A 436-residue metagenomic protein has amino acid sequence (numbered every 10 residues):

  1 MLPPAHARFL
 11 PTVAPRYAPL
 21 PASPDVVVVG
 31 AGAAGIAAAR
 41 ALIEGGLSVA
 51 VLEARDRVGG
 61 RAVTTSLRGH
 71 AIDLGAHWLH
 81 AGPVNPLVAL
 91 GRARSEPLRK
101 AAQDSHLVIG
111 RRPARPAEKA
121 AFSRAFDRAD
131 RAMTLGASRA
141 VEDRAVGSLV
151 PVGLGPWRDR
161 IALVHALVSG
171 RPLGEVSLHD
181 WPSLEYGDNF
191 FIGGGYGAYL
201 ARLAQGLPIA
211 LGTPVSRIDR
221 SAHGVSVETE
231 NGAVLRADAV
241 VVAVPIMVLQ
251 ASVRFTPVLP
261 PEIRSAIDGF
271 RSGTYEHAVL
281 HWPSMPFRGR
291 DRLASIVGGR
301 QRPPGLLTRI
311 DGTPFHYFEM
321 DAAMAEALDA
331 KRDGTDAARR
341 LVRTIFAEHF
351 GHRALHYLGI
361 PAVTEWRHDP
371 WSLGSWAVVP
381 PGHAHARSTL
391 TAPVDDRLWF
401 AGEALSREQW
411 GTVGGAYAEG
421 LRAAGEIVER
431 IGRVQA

Functional and structural regions predicted by a protein language model:
M1-A436: FAD-dinucleotide binding site
